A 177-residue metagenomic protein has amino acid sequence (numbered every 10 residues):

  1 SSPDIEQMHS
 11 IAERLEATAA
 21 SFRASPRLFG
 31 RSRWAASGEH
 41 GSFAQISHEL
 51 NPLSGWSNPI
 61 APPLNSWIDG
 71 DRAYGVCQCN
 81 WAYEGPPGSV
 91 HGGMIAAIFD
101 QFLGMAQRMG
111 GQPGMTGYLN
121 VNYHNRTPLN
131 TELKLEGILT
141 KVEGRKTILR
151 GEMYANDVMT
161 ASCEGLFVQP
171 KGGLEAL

Functional and structural regions predicted by a protein language model:
S1-S42, T127-L129, T140-L177: HotDog/MaoC-like acyl-thioester-processing domains
P3, M8, F102-K134: Hydrophobic beta-strand-centered segment that forms part of the acyl-chain substrate-binding groove
S42-P52, W56-A61, K171: Ordered, amphipathic secondary-structure segments that act as subunit-interaction surfaces in large macromolecular
P52-S89: Catalytic strand-loop segment that frames the active site of acyl-thioester-processing enzymes
P63-N65, E136-L139, E164: Short, surface-exposed charged micro-motifs
I68-R72, V90-P113: Active-site helix/loop of acyl-thioester processing domains in fatty-acid/polyketide metabolism, spanning hotdog-fold
P87-G88, G92, R126: Alpha-helix N-cap/helix-initiation motif
